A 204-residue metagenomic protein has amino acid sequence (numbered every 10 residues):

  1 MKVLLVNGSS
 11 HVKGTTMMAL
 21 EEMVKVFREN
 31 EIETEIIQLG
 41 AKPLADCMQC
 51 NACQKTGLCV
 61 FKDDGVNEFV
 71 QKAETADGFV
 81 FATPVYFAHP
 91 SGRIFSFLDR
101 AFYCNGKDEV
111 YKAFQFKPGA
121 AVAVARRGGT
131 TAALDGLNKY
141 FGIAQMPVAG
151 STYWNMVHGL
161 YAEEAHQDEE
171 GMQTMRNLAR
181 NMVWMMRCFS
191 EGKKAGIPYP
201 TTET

Functional and structural regions predicted by a protein language model:
K2-N30: N-terminal beta1-alpha1 ligand-phosphate binding loop
V24, E29, P147-T204: Glycine-rich phosphate/pyrophosphate-binding loop and the adjoining helix
I32-K42: A short beta-strand-loop structural module common to alpha/beta enzyme folds
K42-A73, T204: Cysteine-cluster motifs in flexible loop/terminal segments that predominantly coordinate metals
N51-K55, D99, Q167-D168: Short, hinge-like loop/turn segments at secondary-structure boundaries
V60-Y153: Helix-loop-strand module that forms the ligand-binding subsite of alpha/beta enzymes
